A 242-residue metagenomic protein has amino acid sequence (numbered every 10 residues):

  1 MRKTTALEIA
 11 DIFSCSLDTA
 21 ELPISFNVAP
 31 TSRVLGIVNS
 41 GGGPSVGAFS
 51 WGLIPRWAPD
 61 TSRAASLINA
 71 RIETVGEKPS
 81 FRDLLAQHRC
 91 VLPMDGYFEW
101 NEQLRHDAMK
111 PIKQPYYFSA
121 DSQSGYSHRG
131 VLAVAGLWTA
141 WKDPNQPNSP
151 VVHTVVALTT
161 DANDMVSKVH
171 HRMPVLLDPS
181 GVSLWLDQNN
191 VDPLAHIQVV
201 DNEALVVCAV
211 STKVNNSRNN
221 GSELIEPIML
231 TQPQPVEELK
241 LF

Functional and structural regions predicted by a protein language model:
M1-F242: Short linear sequence motif anchored by a di-proline
